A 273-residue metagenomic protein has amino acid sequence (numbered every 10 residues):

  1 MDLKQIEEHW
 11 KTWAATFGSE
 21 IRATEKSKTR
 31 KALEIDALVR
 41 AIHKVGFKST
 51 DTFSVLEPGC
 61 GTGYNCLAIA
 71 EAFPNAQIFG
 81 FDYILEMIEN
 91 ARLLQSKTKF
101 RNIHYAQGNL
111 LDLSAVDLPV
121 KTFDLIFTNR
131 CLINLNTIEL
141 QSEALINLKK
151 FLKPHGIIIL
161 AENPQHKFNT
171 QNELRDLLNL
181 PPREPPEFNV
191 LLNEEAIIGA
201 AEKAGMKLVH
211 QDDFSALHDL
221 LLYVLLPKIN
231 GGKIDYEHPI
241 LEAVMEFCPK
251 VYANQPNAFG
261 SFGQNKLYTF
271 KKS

Functional and structural regions predicted by a protein language model:
M1-S49, Y64, A68: Conserved class I S-adenosyl-L-methionine
L56, T62-D112: Class I SAM-dependent methyltransferase SAM/SAH-binding core
F127: A conserved beta-strand element that flanks and buttresses the S-adenosyl-L-methionine
L135-N147: A short, conserved alpha-helix within the catalytic core of class I
I159-P181: Conserved class I S-adenosyl-L-methionine
F188-G205: Short alpha-helix
M206-A243: Conserved catalytic loop of SAM-dependent methyltransferase domains
A243-S273: C-terminal lobe and adjacent flexible extensions of AdoMet/dcAdoMet transferase-like proteins
